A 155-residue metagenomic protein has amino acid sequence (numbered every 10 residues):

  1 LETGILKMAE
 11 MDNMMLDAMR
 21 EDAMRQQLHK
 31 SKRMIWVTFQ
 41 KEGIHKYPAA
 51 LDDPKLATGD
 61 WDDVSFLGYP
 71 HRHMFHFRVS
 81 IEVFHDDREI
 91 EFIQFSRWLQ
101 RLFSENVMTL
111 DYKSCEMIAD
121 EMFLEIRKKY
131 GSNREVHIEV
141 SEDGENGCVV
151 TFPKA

Functional and structural regions predicted by a protein language model:
E2-K7: Extreme N-terminal basic, low-complexity initiation segments that serve as generic localization/processing leaders
A9-A155: Charge-rich, low-complexity N-terminal segments
